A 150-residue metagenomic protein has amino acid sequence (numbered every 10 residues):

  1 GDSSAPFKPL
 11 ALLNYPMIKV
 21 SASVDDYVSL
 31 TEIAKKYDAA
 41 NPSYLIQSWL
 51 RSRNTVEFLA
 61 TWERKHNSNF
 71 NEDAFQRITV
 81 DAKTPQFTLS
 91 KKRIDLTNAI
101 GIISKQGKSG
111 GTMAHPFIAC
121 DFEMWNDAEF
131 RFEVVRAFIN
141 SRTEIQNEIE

Functional and structural regions predicted by a protein language model:
G1-E150: An anion-engaging/catalytic patch
